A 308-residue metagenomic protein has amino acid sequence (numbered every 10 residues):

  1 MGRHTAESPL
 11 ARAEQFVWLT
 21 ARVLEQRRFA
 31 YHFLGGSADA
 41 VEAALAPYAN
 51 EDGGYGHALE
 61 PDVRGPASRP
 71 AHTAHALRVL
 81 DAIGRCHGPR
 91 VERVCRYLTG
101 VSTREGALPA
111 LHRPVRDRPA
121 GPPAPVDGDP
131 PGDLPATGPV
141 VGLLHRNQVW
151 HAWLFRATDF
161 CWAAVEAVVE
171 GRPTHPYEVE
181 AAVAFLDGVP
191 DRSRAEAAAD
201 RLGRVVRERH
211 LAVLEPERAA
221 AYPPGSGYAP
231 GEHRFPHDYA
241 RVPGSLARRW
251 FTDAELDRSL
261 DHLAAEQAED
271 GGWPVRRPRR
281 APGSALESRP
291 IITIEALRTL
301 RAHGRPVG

Functional and structural regions predicted by a protein language model:
M1-G308: Preference for long, amphipathic alpha-helical scaffolds in soluble/luminal domains and all-alpha bundles
